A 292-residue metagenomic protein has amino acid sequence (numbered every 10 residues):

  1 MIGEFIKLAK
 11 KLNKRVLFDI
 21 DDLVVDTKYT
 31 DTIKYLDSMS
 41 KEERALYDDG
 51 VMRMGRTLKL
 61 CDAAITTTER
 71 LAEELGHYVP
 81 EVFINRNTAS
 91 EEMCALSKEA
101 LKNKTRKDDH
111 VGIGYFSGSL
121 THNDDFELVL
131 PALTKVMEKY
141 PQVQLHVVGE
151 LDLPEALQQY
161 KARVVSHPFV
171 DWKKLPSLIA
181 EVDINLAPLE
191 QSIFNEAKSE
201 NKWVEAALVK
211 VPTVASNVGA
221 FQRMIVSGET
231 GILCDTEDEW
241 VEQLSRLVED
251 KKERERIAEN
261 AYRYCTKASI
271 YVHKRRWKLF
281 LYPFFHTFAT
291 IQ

Functional and structural regions predicted by a protein language model:
F5-L12, K41-A64: Membrane-proximal helix-turn-helix segments that form the acceptor-binding/catalytic region of lipid-linked
F18-V51, E92-K98, R106-D109, F288: Acceptor-binding helix/loop patch of EC 2.4 sugar-transfer enzymes, predominantly nucleotide-sugar-dependent
D26, D124, P168-L178, D183-L208 (+1 more regions): Nucleotide-sugar-dependent
K59-K102, D108: Donor nucleotide-sugar binding/catalytic pocket of nucleotide-sugar-dependent glycosyltransferases
T67-A72, V148-E155, N217-A220: Short, polar loop motifs at secondary-structure junctions
N87-E181: Conserved catalytic-core segment of nucleotide-activated headgroup transferases in glycan assembly
S227-D238, R246-K252: Conserved acidic donor-binding segment of nucleotide-sugar-dependent glycosyltransferases
K252-Y282: A charged, aromatic-enriched C-terminal amphipathic alpha-helix characteristic of glycosyltransferases across folds
